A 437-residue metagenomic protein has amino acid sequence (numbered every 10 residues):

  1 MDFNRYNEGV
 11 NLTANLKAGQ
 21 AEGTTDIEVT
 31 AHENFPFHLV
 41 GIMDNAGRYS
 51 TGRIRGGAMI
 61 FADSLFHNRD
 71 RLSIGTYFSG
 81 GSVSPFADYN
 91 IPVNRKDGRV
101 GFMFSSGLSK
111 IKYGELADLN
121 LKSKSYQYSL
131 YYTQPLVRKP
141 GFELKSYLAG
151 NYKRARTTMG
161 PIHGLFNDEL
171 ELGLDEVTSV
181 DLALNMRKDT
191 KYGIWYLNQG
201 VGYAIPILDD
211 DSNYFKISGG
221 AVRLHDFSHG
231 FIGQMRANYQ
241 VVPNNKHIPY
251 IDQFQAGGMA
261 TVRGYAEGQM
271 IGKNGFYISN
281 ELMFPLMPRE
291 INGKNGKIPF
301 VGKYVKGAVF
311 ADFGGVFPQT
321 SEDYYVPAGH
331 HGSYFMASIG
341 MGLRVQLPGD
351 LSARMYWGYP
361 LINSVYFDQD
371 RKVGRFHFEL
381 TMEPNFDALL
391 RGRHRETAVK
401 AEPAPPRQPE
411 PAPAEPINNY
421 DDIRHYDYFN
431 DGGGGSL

Functional and structural regions predicted by a protein language model:
M1-G101, R138, A388-R391, A412-L437: Outer-membrane beta-barrel initiation region
V10, F37-L39, F66-L72, R95-V100 (+7 more regions): Repeated loop/turn-to-beta-strand initiation elements of outer-membrane beta-barrel proteins
L16, G41-N45, A58, I74-F78 (+10 more regions): Transmembrane beta-barrel strands of outer-membrane/channel proteins
T24, R55, S82-S84, S125-S129 (+5 more regions): Transmembrane beta-barrel architecture of outer-membrane proteins
A46-R55, I74-F86, L208-D211, M270-K273 (+1 more regions): Solvent-exposed loop/turn segments connecting transmembrane beta-strands in outer-membrane beta-barrel proteins
A62-S64, I91-V93, Q134-L136, M186-K188 (+5 more regions): Residue-level signature of outer-membrane beta-barrel architecture
S105-P135, K153-L165, I362-V373, E396-P405: Outer-membrane beta-barrel translocator/channel fold
T158-F313, F317-Q319, Y324-V326, D368 (+2 more regions): C-terminal outer-membrane beta-barrel translocator/porin domains of Gram-negative envelope proteins and their
